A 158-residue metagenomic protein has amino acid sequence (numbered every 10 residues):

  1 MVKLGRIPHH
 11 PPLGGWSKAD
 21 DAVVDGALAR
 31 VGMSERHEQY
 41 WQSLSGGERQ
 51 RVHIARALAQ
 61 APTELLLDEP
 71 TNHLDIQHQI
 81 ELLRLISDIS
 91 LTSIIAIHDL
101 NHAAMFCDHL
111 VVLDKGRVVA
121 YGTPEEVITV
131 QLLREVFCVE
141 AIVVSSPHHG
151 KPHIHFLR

Functional and structural regions predicted by a protein language model:
K3, K18-R36: Conserved ABC ATPase "signature" region
G14-G15, Y40-L44, E48: Conserved ABC ATPase signature
A59-T63: A short, proline-enriched helix->beta-strand linker immediately N-terminal to the Walker B motif in ABC-type P-loop
L65-E69, L74: Catalytic Walker B motif of ABC-type/P-loop ATPase nucleotide-binding domains
M105-V112: Conserved catalytic segment of ABC-fold P-loop ATPases
V130, R134-R158: ABC ATPase nucleotide-binding domains
